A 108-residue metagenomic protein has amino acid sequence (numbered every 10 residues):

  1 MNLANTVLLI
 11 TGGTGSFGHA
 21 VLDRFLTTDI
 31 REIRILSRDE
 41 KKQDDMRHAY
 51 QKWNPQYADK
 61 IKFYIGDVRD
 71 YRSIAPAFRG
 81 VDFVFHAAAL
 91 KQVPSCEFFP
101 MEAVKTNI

Functional and structural regions predicted by a protein language model:
M1-T6, Q92: A short, basic/flexible loop-to-alpha-helix module at the beginning of a structural domain
T6-T28: N-terminal Rossmann NAD(P)H-binding glycine-rich loop of SDR-like oxidoreductase domains
D29-D45: Conserved glycine-rich Rossmann-like NAD(P)H-binding loop of the short-chain dehydrogenase/reductase
S37, Y64-I65, K105: Conserved residues in the N-terminal Rossmann fold of short-chain dehydrogenase/reductase
H48, Q56, K60-F83: Conserved Rossmann-fold cofactor-binding substructure of NAD(P)-dependent oxidoreductases
A87-K91: Conserved NAD(P)H cofactor-binding loop of Rossmann-fold oxidoreductase domains
V93-N107: Short alpha-helical oligomerization interface
